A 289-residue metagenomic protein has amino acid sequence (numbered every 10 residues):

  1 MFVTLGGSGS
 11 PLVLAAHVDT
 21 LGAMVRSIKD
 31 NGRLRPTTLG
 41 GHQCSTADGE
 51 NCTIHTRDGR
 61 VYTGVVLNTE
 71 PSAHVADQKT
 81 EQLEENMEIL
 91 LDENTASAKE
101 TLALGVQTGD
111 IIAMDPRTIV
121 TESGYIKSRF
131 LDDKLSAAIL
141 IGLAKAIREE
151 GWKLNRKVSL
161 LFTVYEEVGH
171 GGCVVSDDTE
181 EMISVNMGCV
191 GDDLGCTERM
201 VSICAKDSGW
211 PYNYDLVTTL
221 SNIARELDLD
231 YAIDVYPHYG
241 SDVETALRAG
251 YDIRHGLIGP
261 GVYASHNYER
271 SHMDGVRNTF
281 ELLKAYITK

Functional and structural regions predicted by a protein language model:
M1-K289: N-terminal hydrophobic/helix-forming segments and targeting peptides
